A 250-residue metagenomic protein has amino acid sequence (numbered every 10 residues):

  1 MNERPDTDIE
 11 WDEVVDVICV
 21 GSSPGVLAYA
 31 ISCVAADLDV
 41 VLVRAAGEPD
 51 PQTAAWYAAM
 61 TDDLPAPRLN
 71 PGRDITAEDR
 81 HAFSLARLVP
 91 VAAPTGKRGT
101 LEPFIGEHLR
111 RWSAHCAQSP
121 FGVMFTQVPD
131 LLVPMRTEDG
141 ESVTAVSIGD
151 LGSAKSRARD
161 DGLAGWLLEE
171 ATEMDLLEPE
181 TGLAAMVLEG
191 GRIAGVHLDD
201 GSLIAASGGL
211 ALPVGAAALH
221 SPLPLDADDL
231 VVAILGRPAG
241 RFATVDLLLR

Functional and structural regions predicted by a protein language model:
N2-E3: ABC transporter nucleotide-binding domains
D6-A45: N-terminal Rossmann-like FAD-binding beta1-loop-alpha1 element of flavoenzymes
A45-D160, E173: Conserved N-terminal/central alpha/beta ligand/cofactor-binding core
A145-G208, V214: Helical element adjacent to the flavin cofactor pocket in flavoenzyme catalytic cores
I204-R250: Glycine-rich loop(s) and the adjacent beta-strand/alpha-helix scaffold that form part
